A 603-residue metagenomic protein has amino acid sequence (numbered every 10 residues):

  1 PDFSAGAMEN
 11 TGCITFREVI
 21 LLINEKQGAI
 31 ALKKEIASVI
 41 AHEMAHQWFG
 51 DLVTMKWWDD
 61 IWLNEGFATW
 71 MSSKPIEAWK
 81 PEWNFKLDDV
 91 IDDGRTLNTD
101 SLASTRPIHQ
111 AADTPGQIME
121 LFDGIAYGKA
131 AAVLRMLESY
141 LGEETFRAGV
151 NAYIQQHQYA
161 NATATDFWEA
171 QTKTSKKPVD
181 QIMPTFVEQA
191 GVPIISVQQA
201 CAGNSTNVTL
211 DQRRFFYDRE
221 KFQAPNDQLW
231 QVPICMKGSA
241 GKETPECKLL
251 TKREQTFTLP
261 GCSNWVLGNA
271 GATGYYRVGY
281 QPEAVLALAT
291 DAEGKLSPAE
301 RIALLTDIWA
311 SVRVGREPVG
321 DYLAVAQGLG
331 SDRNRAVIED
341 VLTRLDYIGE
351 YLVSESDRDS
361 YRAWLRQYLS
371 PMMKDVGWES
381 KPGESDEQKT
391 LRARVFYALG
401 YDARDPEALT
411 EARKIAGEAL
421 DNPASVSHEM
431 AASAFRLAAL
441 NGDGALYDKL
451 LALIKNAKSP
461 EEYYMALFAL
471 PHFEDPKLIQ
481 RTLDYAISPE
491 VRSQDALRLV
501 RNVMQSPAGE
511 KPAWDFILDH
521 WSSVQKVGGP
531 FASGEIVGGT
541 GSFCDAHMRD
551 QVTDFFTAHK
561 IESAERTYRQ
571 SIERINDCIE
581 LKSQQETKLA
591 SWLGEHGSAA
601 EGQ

Functional and structural regions predicted by a protein language model:
P1-R214, D218-Q223, D340, R344-Y347 (+6 more regions): Hydrophobic alpha-helical and helix-loop surface patches within well-folded domains that function as non-catalytic
E18-V19, L52, T96-D100, T105-A111 (+7 more regions): Domain-wide signal for the mature, well-folded portions of proteins, strongly enriched in nucleus-encoded organellar
L21, P75, A202, R213-F216 (+4 more regions): Short, glycine-/Ser/Thr-/acidic-enriched flexible segments
V39-I40, Q231-G241, M373, G442: A short, hydrophobic secondary-structure junction motif
A41, A45-G50, T174, P233-G238 (+3 more regions): Amphipathic repeat-derived elements
D93-G94, D211, A224, P245-C247 (+1 more regions): Long, ordered, helix-rich scaffold segments
K173-K177, C201-S205, K242, E293-K295 (+1 more regions): Short, glycine- and charge-enriched coil/turn segments that flank and shape catalytic ligand pockets
V179-D180, A190-N269: Beta-strand-rich binding/interaction modules
